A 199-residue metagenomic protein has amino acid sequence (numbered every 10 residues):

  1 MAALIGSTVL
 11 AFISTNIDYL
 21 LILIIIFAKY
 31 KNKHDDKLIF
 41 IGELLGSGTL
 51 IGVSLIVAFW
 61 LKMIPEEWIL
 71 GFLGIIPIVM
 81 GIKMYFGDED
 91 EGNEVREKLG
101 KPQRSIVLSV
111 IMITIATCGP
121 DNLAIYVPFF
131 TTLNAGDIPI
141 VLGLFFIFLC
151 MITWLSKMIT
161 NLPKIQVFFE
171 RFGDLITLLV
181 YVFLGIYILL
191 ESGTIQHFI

Functional and structural regions predicted by a protein language model:
A2-K62, Y126-F146: Juxtamembrane transmembrane-helix termini in multi-pass membrane transport proteins
I13, I17, G48, I82 (+2 more regions): Hydrophobic/aromatic residues within the transmembrane alpha-helices of Major Facilitator Superfamily
I17-L21, F86, P120-I125, L189-E191: Short loop/beta submotifs within extracellular cysteine-rich repeat domains
L23, F148-K164: Transmembrane alpha-helical segments of integral membrane proteins
H34-K98, I106, M158-I159, Q166-F169 (+2 more regions): Membrane helix-loop-helix hairpins that form the core translocation module of multi-pass transporters
L50-I51, A116-I125, T177, Y181: Core segments of transmembrane alpha-helices that mediate helix-helix packing or line hydrophobic substrate/ligand
F86, E94-F129: Selected transmembrane alpha-helices and immediately adjacent juxtamembrane segments of polytopic inner-membrane
I186-I199: Juxtamembrane boundary at the C-terminal end of a transmembrane helix
